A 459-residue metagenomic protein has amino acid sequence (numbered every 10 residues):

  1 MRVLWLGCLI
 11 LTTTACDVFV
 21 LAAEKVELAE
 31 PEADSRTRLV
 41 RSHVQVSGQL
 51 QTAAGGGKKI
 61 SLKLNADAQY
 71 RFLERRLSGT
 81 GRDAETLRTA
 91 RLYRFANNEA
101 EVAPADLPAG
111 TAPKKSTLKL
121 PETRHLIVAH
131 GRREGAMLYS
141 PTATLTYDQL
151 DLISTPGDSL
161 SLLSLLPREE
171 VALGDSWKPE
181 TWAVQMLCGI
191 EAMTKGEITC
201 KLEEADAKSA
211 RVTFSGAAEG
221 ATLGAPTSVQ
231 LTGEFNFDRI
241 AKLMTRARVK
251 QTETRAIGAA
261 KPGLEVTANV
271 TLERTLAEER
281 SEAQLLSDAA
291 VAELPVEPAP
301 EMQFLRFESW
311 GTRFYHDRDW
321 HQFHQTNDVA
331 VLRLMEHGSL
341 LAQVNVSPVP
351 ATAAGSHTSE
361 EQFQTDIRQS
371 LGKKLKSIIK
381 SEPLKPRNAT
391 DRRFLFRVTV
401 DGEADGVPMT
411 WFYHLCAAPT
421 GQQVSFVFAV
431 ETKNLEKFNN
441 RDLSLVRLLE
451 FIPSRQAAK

Functional and structural regions predicted by a protein language model:
W5-D17: Bacterial N-terminal signal peptides
V18-V331, E336-L340, N345-T352, E361-Q369 (+2 more regions): Signature of exported/secreted
M244-R246, K380, S425: Hydrophobic residues on conserved beta-strands that form the core of alpha/beta folds
N269, T275-R280, W320, G421-K459: Surface-exposed amphipathic alpha-helical segments
H337, V349-A351, E403, P419-T420 (+1 more regions): Short, flexible beta-strand-to-coil junctions
A354-T358, G406-V407, K437-N439: Solvent-exposed, non-transmembrane alpha-helical starts
Q364-T420: Signature of long, low-cysteine stretches enriched in small and polar/charged residues
